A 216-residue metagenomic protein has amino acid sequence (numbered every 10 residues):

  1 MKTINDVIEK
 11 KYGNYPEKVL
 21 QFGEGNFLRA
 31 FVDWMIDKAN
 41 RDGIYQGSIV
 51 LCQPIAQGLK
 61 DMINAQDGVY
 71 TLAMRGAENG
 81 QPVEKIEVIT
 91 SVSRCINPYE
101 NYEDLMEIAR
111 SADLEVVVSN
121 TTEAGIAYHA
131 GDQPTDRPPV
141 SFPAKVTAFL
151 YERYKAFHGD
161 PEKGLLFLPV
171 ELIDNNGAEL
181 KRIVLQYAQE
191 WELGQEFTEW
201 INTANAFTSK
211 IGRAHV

Functional and structural regions predicted by a protein language model:
M1-R213: Substrate/ligand-engaging "lid" and interaction regions
